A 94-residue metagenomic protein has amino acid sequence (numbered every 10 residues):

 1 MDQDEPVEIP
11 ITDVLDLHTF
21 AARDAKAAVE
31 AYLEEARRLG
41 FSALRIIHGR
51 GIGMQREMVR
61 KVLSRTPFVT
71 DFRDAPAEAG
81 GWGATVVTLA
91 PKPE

Functional and structural regions predicted by a protein language model:
M1-E94: Long, charged, low-complexity intrinsically disordered regions
